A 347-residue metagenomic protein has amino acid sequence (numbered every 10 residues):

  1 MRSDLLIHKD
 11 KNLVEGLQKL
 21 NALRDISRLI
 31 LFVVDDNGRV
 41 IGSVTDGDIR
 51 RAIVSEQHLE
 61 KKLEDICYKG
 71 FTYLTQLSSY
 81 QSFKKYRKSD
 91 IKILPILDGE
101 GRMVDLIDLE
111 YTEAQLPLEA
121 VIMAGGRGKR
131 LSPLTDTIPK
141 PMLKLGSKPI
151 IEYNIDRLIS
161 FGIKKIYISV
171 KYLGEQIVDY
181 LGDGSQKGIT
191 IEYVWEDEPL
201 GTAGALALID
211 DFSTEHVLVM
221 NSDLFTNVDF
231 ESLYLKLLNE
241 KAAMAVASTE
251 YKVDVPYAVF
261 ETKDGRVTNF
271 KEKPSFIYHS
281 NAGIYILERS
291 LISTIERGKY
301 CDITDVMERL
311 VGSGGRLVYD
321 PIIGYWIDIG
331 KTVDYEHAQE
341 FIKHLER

Functional and structural regions predicted by a protein language model:
M1-L5, T45-I91, L106-K140, D183: Tandem CBS (Bateman) regulatory domains
L5-R28, V34, I53, T72-K92 (+1 more regions): The conserved cystathionine-beta-synthase
S27, R39-S43, M103: Glycine-rich acetyl-CoA-binding "A-motif" of GNAT/NAT acetyltransferases
L29, K92, K164, E215 (+1 more regions): Short acidic/polar active-site loop segments enriched in Thr and Asp
V54, K148-S222, N227, S232 (+1 more regions): Conserved N-terminal catalytic core of the sugar/cofactor nucleotidyltransferase
A114-E175: N-terminal glycine-rich phosphate-binding loop and ensuing alpha1 helix
L218, F225, E231-L238, Y251-K252 (+1 more regions): Catalytic-core segments of class I nucleotidyltransferases/pyrophosphorylases that form NMP-activated intermediates
E240-E250: A short, conserved acidic/glycine-rich loop-to-beta-strand motif that forms the donor nucleotide-sugar/metal
